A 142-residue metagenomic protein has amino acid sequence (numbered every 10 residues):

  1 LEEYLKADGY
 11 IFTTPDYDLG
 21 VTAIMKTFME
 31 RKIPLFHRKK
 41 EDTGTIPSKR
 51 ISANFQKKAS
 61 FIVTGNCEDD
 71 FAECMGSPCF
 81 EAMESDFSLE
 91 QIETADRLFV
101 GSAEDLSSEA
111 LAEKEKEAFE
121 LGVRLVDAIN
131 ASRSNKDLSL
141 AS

Functional and structural regions predicted by a protein language model:
L1-M83: Helix-loop-strand module that forms the ligand-binding subsite of alpha/beta enzymes
F71-S142: Glycine-rich phosphate/pyrophosphate-binding loop and the adjoining helix
